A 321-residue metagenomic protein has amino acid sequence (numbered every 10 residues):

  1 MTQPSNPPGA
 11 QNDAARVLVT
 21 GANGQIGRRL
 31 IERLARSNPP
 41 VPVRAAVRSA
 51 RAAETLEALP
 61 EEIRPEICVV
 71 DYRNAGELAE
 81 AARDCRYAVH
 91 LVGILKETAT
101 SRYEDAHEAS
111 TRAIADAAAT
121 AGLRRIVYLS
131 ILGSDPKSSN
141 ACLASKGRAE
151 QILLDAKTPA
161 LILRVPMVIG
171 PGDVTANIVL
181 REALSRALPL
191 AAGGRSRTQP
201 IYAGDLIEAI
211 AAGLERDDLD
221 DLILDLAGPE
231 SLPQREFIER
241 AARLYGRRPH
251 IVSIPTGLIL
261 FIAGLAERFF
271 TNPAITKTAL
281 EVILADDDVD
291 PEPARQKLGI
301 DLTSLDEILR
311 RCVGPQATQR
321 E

Functional and structural regions predicted by a protein language model:
G9, A15, A212-T276, V289-E321: Mid/C-terminal beta-alpha module of Rossmann-like enzyme folds, strongest in SDR-family dehydrogenases/epimerases
G9-P40: N-terminal Rossmann NAD(P)H-binding glycine-rich loop of SDR-like oxidoreductase domains
D13, P136-R247: Oxidoreductase cofactor-interface core, primarily capturing Rossmann-like NAD(P)-dependent enzymes
T20, A46, L91-V92, I126-L132 (+1 more regions): SDR active-site strand-loop-helix element
R28, E108, G147: Residues forming the Rossmann-fold NAD(P)(H) cofactor-binding site
P39-R51: Conserved glycine-rich Rossmann-like NAD(P)H-binding loop of the short-chain dehydrogenase/reductase
R51, T55, P60-A113, A117-A119 (+1 more regions): NAD(P)H-binding glycine-rich loop region in Rossmannoid oxidoreductase-like domains and their noncatalytic homologs
A121-R125, T158: A short helix->loop->beta-strand "cap" motif at the edges of active sites that frequently abuts
